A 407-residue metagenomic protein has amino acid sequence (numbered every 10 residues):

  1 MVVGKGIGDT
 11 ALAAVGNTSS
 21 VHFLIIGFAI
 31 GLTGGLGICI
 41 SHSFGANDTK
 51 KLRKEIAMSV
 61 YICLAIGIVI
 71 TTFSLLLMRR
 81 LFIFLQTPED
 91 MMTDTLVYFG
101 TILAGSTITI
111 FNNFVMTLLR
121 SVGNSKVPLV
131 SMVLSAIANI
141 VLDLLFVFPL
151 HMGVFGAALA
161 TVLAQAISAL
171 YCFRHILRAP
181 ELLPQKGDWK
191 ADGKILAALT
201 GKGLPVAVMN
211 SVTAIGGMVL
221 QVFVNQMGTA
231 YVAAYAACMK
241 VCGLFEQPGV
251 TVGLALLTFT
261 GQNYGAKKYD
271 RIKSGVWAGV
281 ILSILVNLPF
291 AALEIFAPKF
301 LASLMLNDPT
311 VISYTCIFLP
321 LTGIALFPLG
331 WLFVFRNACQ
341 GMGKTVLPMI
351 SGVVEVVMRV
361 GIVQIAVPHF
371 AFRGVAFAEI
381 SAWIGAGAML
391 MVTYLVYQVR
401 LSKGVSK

Functional and structural regions predicted by a protein language model:
M1, I38, R79-R80, T117 (+13 more regions): Transmembrane alpha-helix boundary and packing residues in multipass membrane permease domains and related
M1-A13, F82-E89, L145-M152, S211-L244 (+3 more regions): Helix-terminus/linker motif at the lipid-water interface of multi-pass membrane proteins
L12-T72, T109-P128, A234-F296, L329-G343 (+1 more regions): Small-residue-rich hydrophobic transmembrane alpha-helices
I25, A29, V69, L103 (+13 more regions): Residue-level hotspots within pore-lining transmembrane alpha-helices of multi-pass secondary transporters
T33, T101-R120, P128-A136, A157-C172 (+4 more regions): Short runs within selected transmembrane alpha-helices of multi-pass transporters and secretion channels
I40-T107, P149-L204, T260-A325, A366-K407: Short alpha-helical transmembrane segments in multi-pass integral membrane proteins
T72, F114-L118, I137-L145, F173 (+6 more regions): Alpha-helical transmembrane segments of multipass membrane proteins
T101, N112, S135, A164-S168 (+3 more regions): Transmembrane helical elements of multi-pass membrane transporters/channels
